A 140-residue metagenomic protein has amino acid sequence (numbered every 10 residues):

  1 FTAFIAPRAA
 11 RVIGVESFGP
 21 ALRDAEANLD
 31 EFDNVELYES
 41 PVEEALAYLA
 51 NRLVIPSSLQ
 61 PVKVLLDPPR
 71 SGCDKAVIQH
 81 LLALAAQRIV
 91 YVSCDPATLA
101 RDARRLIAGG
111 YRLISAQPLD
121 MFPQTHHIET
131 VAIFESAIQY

Functional and structural regions predicted by a protein language model:
F1-Y140: Rossmann-like S-adenosyl-L-methionine
